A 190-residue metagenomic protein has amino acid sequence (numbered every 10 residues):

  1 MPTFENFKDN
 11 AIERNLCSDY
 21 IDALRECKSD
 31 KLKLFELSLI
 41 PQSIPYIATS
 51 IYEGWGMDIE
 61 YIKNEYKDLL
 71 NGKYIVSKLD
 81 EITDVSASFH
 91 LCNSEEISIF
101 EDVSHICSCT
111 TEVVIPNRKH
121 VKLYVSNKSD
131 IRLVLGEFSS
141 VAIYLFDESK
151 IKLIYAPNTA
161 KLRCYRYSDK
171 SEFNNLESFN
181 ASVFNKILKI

Functional and structural regions predicted by a protein language model:
M1-N127, G136, S140, Y144-I190: Short, glycine-biased loop/turn motifs at secondary-structure junctions and in low-complexity Ser/Thr/Pro-rich termini
